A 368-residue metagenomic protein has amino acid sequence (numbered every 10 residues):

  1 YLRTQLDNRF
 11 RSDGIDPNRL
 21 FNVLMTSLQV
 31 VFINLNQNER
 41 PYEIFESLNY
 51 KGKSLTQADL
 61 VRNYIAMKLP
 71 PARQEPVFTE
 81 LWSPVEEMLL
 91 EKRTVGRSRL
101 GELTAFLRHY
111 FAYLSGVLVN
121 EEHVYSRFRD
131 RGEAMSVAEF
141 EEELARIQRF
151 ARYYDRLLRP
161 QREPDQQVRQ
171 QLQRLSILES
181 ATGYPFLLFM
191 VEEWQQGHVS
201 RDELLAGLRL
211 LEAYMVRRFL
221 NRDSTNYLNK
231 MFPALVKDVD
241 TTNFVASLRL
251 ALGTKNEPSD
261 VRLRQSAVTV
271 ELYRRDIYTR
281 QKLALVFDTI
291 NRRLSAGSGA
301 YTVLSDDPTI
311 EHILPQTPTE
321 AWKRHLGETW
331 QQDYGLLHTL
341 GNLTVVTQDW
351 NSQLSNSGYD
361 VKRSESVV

Functional and structural regions predicted by a protein language model:
Y1, N22-S27, N34-Y42, E46 (+1 more regions): Nucleic acid-processing catalytic cores of prokaryotic defense/repair systems
Y1-P17: Glycine-rich phosphate-binding loops of NTPases
Q5, R11, Q29, N34 (+2 more regions): A cross-family structural signal marking well-folded subdomains
P17-L20, V30-F32, Q171-I177, A296-A300 (+2 more regions): Generic recognition of flexible, low-complexity loop/linker segments
M25-Q29, G341-L343: Short glycine-/polar-rich loops that comprise or flank the Walker A/P-loop and associated switch/sensor motifs
I33-N38, S47-Y50, L60, I313-P318 (+1 more regions): An acidic- and aromatic-residue-enriched active-site/binding cleft used to recognize and process polar
E39-E43, K53-Q57, F219, P318-T319 (+1 more regions): Short helix/loop capping segments that flank catalytic or ligand/cofactor-binding pockets
T241, V245-V367: Betabetaalpha-Me/HNH-type nuclease active-site subdomain
